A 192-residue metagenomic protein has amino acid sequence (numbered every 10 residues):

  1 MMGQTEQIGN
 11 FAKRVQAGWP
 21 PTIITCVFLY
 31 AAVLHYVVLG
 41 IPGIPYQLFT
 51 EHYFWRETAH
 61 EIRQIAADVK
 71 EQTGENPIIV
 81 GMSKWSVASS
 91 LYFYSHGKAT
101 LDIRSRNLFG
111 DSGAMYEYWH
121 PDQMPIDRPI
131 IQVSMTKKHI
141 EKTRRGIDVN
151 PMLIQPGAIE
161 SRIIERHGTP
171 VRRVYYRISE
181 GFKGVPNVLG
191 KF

Functional and structural regions predicted by a protein language model:
M1-Q4, S179: Generic low-polarity alpha-helical segments
G3-G40: Signature aromatic-anchored transmembrane alpha helix within multi-pass, membrane-resident enzymes that catalyze glycan
T22, Y36-Q47, Q72, N76 (+1 more regions): Generic alpha-helix detector with strongest preference for long hydrophobic helices that associate with membranes
L29-Y53, E57: Hydrophobic alpha-helical transmembrane segments in integral membrane proteins
F49-F192: Luminal/periplasmic acceptor-recognition loop/helix of membrane-associated glycosyltransferases
